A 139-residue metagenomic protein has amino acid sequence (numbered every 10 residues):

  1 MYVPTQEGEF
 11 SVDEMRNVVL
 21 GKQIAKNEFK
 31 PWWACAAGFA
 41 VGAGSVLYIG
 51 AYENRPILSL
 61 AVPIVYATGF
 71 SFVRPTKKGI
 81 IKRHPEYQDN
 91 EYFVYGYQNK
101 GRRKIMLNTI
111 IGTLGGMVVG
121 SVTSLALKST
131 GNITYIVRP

Functional and structural regions predicted by a protein language model:
M1-V3: Periplasmic N-terminal soluble interaction domains immediately after the signal peptide in Gram-negative
T5-P139: Hydrophobic alpha-helical membrane segments
